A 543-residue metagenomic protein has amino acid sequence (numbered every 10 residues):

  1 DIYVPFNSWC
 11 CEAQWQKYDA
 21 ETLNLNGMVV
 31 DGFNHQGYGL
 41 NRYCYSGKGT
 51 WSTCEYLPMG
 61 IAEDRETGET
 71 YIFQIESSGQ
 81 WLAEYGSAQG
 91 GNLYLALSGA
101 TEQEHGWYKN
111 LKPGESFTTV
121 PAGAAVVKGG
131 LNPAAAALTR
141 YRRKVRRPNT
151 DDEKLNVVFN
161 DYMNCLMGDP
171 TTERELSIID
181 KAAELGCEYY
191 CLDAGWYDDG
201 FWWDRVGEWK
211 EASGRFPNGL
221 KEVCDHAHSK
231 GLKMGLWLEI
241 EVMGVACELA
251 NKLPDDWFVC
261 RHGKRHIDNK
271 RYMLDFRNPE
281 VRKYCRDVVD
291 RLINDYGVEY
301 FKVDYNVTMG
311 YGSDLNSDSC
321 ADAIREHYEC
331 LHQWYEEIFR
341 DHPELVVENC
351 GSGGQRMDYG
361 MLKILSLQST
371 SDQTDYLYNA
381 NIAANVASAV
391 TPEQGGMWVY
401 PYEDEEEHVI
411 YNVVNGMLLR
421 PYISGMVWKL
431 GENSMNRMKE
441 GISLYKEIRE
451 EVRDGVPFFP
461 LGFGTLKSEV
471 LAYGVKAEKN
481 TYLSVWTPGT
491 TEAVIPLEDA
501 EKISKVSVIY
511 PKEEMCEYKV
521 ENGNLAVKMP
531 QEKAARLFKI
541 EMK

Functional and structural regions predicted by a protein language model:
D1-R147, P457-P460, A493-M542: N-terminal accessory beta-strand-rich subdomains and adjacent acidic, glycine-rich linkers that precede catalytic cores
I2-W15, A212-L220, L253-R271, L367-I382: Acidic, His- and aromatic-enriched active-site or binding-groove loops in soluble protein domains that engage sugars
V126, G130-L131, C165-G168, A182 (+8 more regions): Flexible loop/turn segments at secondary-structure boundaries
D152-R286, Y300, G312: Aromatic-lined carbohydrate-binding/catalytic grooves of carbohydrate-active enzymes
K181-E184, E222, H226, R291 (+4 more regions): Alpha-helical scaffold elements within enzyme catalytic domains, especially in hydrolases
A194, D198, A212, D225 (+3 more regions): Active-site and adjacent substrate-binding regions of carbohydrate-active enzymes
V206-E208, K252-L253, S317-D318, L362-S369: Short secondary-structure boundary/capping segments
L331-Y518, N524-K539: Active-site-proximal substrate-binding groove within the catalytic cores of carbohydrate-active enzymes
